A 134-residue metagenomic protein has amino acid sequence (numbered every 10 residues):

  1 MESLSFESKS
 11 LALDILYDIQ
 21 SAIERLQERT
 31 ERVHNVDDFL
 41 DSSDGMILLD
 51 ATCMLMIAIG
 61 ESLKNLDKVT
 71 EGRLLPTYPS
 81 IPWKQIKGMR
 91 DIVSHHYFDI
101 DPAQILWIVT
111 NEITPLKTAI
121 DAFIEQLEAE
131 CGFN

Functional and structural regions predicted by a protein language model:
M1-N134: Solvent-exposed interaction patches of small proteins and small membrane subunits
